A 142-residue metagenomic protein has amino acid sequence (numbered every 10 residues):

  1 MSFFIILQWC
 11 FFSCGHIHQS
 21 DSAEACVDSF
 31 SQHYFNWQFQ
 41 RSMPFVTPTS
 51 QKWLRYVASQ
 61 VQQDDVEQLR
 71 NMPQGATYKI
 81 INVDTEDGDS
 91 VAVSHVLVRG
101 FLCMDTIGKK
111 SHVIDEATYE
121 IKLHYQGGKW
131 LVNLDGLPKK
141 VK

Functional and structural regions predicted by a protein language model:
M1-F12: Sec-dependent bacterial lipoprotein signal peptides
M1-F3, F30, V46, K122-H124: Intrinsically disordered, low-complexity regions enriched in Ser/Pro/Gly/Gln/His and often acidic
I5, H18-D21, I114: Residue-level detector of secondary-structure boundary/capping sites
F12-N36, P44: Short, low-complexity N-terminal intrinsically disordered segments enriched in polar/charged residues
S20, L69-M72, I107-S111: Intrinsically disordered, low-complexity segments enriched in polar/charged residues with Gly/Pro, especially when
E24, F39-F101: Short solvent-exposed beta->alpha transition segments
N36-W37, W130: Tryptophan-centered motif/residue detector
T85-K142: Exposed beta-sheet edge and beta->alpha loop/turn motif
